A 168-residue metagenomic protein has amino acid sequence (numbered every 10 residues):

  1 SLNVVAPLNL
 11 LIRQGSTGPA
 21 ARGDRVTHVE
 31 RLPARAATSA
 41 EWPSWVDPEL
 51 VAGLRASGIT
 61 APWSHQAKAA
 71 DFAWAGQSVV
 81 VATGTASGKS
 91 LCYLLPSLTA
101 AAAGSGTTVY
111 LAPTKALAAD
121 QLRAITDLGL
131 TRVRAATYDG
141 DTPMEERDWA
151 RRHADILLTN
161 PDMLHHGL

Functional and structural regions predicted by a protein language model:
S1-K68, A75-V79: Helicase-associated low-complexity/disordered flanking segments
S44-L168: Conserved P-loop/Walker A NTP-binding site and adjacent catalytic elements of P-loop NTPases
